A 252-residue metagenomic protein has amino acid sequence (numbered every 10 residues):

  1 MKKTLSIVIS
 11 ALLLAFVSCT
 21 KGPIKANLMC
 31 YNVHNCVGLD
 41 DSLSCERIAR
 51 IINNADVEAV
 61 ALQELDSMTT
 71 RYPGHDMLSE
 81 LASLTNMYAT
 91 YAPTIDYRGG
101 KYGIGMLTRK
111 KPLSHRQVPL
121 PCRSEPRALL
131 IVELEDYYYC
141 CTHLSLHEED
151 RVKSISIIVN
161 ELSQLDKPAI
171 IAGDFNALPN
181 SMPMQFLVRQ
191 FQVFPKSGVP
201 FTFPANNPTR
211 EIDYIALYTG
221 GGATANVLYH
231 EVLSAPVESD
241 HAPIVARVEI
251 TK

Functional and structural regions predicted by a protein language model:
K2-I9, F16-L84, D96-G100, S156 (+1 more regions): N-terminal, active-site-proximal structural segment of metallo-dependent hydrolase catalytic domains
K25-V37, R116, L129-S145: Active-site-proximal beta-strand elements of phosphoester/diester hydrolases
A26-V33, I48-Y72, Y139-T142, I158-Q185 (+2 more regions): Active-site beta-strand/loop signature of hydrolases that rely on acidic residues for catalysis
D40-D41, A59, L65-Y137, A223-T224 (+1 more regions): Structured beta-strand-rich core segments of catalytic domains in phosphoester-bond hydrolases
S42-E46, G74-H75, E125-P126, V152-I155 (+2 more regions): Structural motif corresponding to alpha-helix initiation and N-cap regions
N53-V57, A82-N86, T90, P112 (+2 more regions): Sec-exported extracytoplasmic/periplasmic mature domains
A61-Q63, T90-P93, I170-D174, F194-G198: Active-site neighborhood of phospho(di)ester-bond hydrolases with catalytic His/Asp-centered motifs
Q117-P119, E148-V152, N160-A169, N176-K252: Metal-dependent phosphoester-hydrolase catalytic domains
